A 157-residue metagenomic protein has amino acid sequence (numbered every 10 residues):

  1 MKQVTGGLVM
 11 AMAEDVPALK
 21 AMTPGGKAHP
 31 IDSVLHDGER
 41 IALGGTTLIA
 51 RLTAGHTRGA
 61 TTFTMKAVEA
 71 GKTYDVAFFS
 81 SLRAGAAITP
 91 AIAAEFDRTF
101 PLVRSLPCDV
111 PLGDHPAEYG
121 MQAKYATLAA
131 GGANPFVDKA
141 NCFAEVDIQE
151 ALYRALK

Functional and structural regions predicted by a protein language model:
M1-R40, V137: Active-site HxH/HxHxD metal-binding segment of metal-dependent hydrolases
M22, L102, A155: Residues that form generic nucleotide/phosphate-binding pockets
G25-G26, P30-I31, R40-A42, T47-A144: Metallo-beta-lactamase
K139-K157: C-terminal regulatory/interaction regions
